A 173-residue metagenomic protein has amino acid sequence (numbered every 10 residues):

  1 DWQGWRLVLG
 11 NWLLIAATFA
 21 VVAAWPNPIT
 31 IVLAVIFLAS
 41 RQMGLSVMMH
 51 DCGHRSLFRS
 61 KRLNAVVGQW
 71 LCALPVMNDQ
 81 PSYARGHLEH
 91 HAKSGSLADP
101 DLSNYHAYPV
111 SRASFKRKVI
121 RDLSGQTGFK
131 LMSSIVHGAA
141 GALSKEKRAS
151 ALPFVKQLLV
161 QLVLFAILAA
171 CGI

Functional and structural regions predicted by a protein language model:
D1-A39, M48, A73, M77-I173: Non-catalytic, topology-defining segments of multipass membrane proteins
F19, P26, L57, K61-N64: Membrane-targeting and insertion segments and their boundary/processing signals
M43-L45: M16/MPP (pitrilysin/insulinase) zinc-metallopeptidase core fold and M16-derived inactive scaffolds
G53-H54: Short active-site segment of divalent metal-dependent hydrolases/proteases that encodes the spacing between
R59-A73, N104: Post-HEXXH active-site segment of zinc metalloproteases
